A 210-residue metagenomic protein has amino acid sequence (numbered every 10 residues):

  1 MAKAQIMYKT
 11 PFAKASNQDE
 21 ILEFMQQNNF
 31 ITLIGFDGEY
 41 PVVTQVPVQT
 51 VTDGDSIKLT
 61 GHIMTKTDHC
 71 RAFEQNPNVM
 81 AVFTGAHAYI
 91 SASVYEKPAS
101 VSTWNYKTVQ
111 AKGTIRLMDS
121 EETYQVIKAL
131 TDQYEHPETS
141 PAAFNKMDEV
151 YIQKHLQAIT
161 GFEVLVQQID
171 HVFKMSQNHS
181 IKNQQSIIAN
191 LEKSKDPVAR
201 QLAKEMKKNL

Functional and structural regions predicted by a protein language model:
M1-M7, G54-A72, T108-E121, E192-K195: N-terminal short leaders/motifs
M1-M7, M118-L210: C-terminal edge-of-domain segments
A4-T32: Short, basic/aromatic recognition patches
L22, S100, Y151-K154: A generic local secondary-structure boundary/capping motif
N28-T65: Short beta-strand segments
N29, T44, D55-L59, Q75-V79 (+2 more regions): A generic structural signal for short beta-strands and their flanking turns/coil linkers
G61-I63, F83, V166: Residue-level recognition of conserved beta-strand positions in structured domain cores
K66-V126: Short, structured beta-strand-loop surface elements
